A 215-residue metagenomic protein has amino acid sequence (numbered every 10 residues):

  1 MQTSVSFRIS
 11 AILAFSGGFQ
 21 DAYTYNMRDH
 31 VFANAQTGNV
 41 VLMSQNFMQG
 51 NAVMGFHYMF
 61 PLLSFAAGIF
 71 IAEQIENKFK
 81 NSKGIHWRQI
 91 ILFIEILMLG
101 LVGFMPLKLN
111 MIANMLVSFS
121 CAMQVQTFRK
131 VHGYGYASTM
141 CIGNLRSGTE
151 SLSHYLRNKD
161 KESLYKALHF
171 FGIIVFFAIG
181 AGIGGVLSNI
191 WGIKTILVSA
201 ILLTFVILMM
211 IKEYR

Functional and structural regions predicted by a protein language model:
M1-R215: Alpha-helical transmembrane segments of multi-pass membrane proteins
